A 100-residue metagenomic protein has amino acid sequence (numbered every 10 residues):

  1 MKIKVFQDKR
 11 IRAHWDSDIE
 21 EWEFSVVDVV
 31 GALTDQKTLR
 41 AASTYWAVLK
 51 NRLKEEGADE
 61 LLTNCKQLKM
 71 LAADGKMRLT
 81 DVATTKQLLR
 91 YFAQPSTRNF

Functional and structural regions predicted by a protein language model:
M1-F100: An anion-engaging/catalytic patch
